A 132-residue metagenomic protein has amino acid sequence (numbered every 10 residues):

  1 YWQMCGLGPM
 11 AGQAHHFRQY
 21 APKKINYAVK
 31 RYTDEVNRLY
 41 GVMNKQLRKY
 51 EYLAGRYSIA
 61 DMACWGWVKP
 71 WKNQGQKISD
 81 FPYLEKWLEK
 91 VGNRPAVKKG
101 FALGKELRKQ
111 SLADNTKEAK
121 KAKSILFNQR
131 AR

Functional and structural regions predicted by a protein language model:
W2, L103-E106: Short, solvent-exposed coil/turn elements at secondary-structure transition points
Q3-A96, G100, R132: GST-like fold's C-terminal all-alpha helical module
K105-R132: Acidic/histidine-enriched, glycine/proline-rich intrinsically disordered or flexible terminal extensions
